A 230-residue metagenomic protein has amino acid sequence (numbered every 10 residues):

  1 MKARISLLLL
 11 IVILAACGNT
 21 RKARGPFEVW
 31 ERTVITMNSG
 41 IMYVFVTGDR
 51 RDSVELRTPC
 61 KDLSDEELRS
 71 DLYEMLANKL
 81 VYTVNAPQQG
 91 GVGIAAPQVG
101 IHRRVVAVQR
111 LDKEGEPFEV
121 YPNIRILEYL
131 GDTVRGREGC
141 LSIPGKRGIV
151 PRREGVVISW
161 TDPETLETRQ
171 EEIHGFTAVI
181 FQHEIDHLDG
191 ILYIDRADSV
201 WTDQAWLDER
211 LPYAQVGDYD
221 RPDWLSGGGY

Functional and structural regions predicted by a protein language model:
I5-I13: Sec-dependent N-terminal signal peptides
C17-Y230: Positively charged
